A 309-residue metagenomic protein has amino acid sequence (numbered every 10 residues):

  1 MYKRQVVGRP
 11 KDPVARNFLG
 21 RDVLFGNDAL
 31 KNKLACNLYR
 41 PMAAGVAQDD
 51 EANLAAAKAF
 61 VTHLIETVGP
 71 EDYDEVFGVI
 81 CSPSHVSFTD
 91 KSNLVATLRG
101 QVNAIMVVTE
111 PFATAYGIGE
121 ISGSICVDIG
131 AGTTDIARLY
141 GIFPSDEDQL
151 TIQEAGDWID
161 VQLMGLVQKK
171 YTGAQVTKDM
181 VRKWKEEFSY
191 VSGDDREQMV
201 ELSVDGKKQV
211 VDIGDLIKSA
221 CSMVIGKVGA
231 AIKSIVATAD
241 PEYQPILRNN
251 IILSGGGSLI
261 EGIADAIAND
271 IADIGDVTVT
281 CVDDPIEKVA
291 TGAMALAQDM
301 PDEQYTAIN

Functional and structural regions predicted by a protein language model:
M1-I129, L139-G229, K233-I251, S258-E287 (+1 more regions): Nucleotide/phosphate-binding catalytic cleft detector across ATP-hydrolyzing and phosphate-transferring enzymes
A131-T133: Short acidic, Gly/Ser-rich segments with clustered Asp/Glu that frequently serve as metal-coordination loops in enzyme
